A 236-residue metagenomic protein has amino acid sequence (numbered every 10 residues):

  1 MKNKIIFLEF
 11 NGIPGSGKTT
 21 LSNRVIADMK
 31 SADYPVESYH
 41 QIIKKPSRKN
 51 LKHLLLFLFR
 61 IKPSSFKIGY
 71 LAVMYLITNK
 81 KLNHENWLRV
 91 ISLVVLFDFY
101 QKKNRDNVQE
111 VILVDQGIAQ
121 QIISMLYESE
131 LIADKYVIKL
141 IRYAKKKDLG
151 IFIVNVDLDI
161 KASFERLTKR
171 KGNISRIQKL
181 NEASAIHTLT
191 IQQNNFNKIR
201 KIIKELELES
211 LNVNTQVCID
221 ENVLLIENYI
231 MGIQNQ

Functional and structural regions predicted by a protein language model:
F10: Hydrophobic anchor at the beta1->P-loop junction of P-loop NTPases
G15: Walker A (P-loop) phosphate-binding loop of P-loop NTPases
K18: Conserved lysine of the Walker
L21: Hydrophobic positions on the alpha1 helix immediately C-terminal to the Walker A/P-loop
A32-S47: Short beta-strand-centered segment that lines the nucleotide-binding/catalytic pocket of NTP-utilizing
K45-S129: ATP-dependent small-molecule kinase phosphotransfer cores that center on conserved nucleotide phosphate-binding segments
V114-G117, K146-R170: Conserved phosphate-donor/acceptor-positioning beta-strand/loop module used by diverse small-molecule
E165-Q236: NTP-dependent small-molecule kinase module
